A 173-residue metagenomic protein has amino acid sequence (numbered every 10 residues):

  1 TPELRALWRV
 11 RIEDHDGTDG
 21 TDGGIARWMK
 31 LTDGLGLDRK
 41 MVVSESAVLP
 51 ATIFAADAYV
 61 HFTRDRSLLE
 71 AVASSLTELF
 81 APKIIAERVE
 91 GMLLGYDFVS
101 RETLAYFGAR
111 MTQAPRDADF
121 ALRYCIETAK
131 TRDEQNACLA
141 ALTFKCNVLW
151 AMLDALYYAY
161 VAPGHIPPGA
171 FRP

Functional and structural regions predicted by a protein language model:
T1-P173: Non-heme di-metal
